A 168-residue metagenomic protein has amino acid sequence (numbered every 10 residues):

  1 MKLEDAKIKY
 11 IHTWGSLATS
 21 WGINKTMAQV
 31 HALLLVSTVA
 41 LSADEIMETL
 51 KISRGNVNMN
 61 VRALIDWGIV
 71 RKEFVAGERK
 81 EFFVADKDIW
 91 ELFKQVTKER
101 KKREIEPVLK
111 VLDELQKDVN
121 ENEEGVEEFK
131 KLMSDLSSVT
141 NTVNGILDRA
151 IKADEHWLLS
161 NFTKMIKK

Functional and structural regions predicted by a protein language model:
I8-S20: Short, Lys/Arg-enriched N-terminal segment that forms or immediately precedes the first helix of a structured domain
A18-T26, S42, V75-V96: Short, cationic-aromatic polyanion-contact patches
E45-E48, L64: A short acidic, leucine-rich amphipathic alpha-helix
G68: Glycine-centered, phosphate/nucleic-acid-interacting loop/turn motifs that mediate DNA/RNA or nucleotide
I89-D135: Amphipathic alpha-helical dimerization/coiled-coil segments that flank or bridge DNA-binding/regulatory modules
K117-K168: C-terminal regulatory/oligomerization modules of transcriptional regulators
